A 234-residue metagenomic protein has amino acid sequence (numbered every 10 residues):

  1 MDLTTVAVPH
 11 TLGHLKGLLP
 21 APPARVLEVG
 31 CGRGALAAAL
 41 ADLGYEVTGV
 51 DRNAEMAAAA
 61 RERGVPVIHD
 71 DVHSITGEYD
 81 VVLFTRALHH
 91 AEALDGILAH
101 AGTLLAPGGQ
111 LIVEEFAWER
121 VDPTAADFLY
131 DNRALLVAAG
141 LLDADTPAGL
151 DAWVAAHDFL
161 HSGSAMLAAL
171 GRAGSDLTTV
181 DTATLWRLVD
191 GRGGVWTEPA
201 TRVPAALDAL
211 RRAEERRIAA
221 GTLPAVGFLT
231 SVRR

Functional and structural regions predicted by a protein language model:
T5-P23: Conserved alpha-helix/loop element of class I SAM-dependent methyltransferases that forms part of the SAM/SAH-binding
P23-G32: Conserved class I S-adenosyl-L-methionine
R33-S74: Class I SAM-dependent methyltransferase SAM/SAH-binding core
L83: A conserved beta-strand element that flanks and buttresses the S-adenosyl-L-methionine
G96-P107: A short glycine-rich, Lys/Arg-flanked "PGG" loop and its adjoining helix->strand segment in the class I
I112-G140: Conserved class I S-adenosyl-L-methionine
D158-G174: Short alpha-helix
L167-A168, T178-R234: A C-terminal cap/extension of S-adenosyl-L-methionine-dependent methyltransferases that defines the acceptor-substrate
